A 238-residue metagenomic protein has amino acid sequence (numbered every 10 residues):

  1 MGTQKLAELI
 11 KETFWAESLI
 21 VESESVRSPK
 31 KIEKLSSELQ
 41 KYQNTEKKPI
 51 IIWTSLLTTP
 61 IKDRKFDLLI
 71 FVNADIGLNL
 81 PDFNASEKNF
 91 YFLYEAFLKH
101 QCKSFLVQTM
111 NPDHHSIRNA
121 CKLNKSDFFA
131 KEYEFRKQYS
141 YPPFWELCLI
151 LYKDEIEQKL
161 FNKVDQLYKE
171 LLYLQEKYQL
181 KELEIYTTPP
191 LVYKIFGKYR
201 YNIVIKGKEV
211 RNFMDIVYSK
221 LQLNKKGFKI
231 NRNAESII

Functional and structural regions predicted by a protein language model:
M1-G2: Conserved helicase/translocase motor-coupling segment
K5: Oxyanion-binding "anion nests"
E8, T13-E17, S25-N84, E95-I238: Accessory helical-bundle/CTD segments and flexible terminal tails appended to RecA-like ATPase motors
N84-F90: Substrate-gripping "pore-loop 1 plus following alpha2 helix"
